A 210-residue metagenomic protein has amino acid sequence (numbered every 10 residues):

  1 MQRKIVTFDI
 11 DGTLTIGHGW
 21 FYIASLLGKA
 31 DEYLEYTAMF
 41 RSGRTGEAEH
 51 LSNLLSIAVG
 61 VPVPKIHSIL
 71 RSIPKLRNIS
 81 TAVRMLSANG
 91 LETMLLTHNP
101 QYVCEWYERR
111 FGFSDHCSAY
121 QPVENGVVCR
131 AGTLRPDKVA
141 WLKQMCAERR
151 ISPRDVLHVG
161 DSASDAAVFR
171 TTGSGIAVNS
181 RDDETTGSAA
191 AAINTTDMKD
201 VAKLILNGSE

Functional and structural regions predicted by a protein language model:
M1-A48, S52: Active-site neighborhood of HAD-like aspartate-dependent phosphohydrolases
A48-S80: Metal-dependent phosphoesterase signature
H67-S80, L96-H98, S118, R130-P136: Conserved beta-strand/loop elements of the cytosolic catalytic core of P-type E1-E2 ATPases, chiefly in the P-domain
I79-F111, D115-Y120, F169: Substrate-recognition element of Asp-dependent hydrolases with the DxDx(T/V) motif
T93, T97-H98, D155-T196: Acidic, Mg2+-coordinating phosphoryl-transfer loop and its flanking beta/alpha structural elements, shared across
E105-V156, A166, S188: Substrate-recognition "cap/lid" segment bordering the active-site pocket of phosphatases
S118-E124, S180-E184, D197-V201: Short, acidic/turn-prone active-site loops that include or flank metal/cofactor- and phosphate-binding residues
E124-R130, T185-A192, A202-G208: Short, charged, surface-exposed secondary-structure boundary motifs
